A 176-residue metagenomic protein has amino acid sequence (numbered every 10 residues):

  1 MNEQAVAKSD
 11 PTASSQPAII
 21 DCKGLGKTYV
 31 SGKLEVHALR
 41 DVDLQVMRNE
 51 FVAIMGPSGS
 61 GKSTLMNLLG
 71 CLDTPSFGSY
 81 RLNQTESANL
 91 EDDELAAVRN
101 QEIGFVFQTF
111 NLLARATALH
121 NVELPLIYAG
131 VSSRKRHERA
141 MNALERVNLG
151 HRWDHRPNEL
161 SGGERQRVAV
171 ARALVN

Functional and structural regions predicted by a protein language model:
M1-Q16: Pre-NBD coupling/linker segments of ABC/ABC-like ATPases
Q16-N176: ABC family nucleotide-binding domain
